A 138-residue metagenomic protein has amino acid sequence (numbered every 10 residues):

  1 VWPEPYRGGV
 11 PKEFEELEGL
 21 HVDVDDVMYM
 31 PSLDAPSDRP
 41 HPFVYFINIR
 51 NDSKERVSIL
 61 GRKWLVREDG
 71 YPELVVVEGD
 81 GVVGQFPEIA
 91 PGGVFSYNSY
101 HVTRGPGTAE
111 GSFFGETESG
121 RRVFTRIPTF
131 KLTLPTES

Functional and structural regions predicted by a protein language model:
V1-P42, K54-L60, E68-S138: Membrane engagement elements in two modes
V44-F46: A short glycine/threonine-centered beta-strand motif
N48-S53: Asparagine-centered strand-capping/turn motif at beta-strand->loop junctions
